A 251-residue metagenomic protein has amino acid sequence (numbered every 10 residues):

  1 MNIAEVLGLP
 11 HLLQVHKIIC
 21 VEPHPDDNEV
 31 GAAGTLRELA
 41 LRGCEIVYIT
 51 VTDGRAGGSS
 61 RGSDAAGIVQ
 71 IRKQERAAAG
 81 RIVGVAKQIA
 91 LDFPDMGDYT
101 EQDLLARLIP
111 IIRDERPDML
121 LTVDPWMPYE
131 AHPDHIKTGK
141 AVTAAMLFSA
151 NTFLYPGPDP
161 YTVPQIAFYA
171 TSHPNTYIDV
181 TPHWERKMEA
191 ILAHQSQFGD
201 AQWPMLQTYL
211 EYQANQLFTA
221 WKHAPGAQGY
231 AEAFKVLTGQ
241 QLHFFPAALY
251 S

Functional and structural regions predicted by a protein language model:
M1-R116, F244-Y250: Active-site rim/loop-helix segments in enzyme catalytic domains that contact anionic ligands
N2-I19, Y99-S251: Metal-dependent de-N-acetylase/amidase catalytic core
